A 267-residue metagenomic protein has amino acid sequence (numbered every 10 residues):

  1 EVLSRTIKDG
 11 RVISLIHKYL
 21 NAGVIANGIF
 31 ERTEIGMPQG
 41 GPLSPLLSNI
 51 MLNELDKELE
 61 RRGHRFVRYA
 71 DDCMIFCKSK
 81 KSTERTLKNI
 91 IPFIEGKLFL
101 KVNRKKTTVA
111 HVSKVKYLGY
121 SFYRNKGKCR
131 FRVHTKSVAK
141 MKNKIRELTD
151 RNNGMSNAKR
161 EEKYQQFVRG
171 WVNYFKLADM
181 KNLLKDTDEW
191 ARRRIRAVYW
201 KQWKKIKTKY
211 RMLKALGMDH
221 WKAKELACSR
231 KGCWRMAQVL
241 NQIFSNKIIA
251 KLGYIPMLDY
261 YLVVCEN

Functional and structural regions predicted by a protein language model:
E1-K114: Conserved polymerase palm-domain catalytic core
K8, L43, L47, S82 (+5 more regions): Catalytic cores of large soluble enzymes that bind and process phosphate-bearing ligands
D9-I13, L87, V138, K142 (+5 more regions): Alpha-helix initiation and N-capping motif
N21, P92, K97-E162, Q166-R169: A conserved non-catalytic segment of reverse transcriptases and RNA-directed RNA polymerases corresponding to the late
T33-P38, D150-R151, Y174: Short hinge/gating elements
G63-Y69, M141-D150, K201-W203: Short, conserved aromatic-histidine micro-motifs
R160-I206, Y210-K214: Non-catalytic, peripheral interaction segments enriched in hydrophobic/basic residues
Y199, W203-N267: Extended C-terminal regions of large enzymes
